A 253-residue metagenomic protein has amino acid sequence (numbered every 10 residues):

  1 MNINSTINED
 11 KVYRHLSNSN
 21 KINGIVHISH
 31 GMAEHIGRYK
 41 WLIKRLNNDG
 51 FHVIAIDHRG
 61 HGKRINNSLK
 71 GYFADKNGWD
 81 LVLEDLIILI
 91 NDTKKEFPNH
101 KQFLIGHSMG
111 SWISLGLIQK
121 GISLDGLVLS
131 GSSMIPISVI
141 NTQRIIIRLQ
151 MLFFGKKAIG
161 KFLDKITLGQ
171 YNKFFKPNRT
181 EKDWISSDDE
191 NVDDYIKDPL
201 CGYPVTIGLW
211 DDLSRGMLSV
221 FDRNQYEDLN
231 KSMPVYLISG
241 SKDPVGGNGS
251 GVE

Functional and structural regions predicted by a protein language model:
M1-K21: N-terminal cap/lid segment of alpha/beta-hydrolase-fold proteins
I22-G31: Short beta-strand element of the alpha/beta-hydrolase
H30-E34, S108, S241-K242: Active-site glycine-rich loops that stabilize anionic/oxyanionic intermediates across multiple enzyme folds
R38-L69: Conserved alpha/beta-hydrolase
A74-K94: Alpha/beta-hydrolase active-site loop
F97-S108: Alpha/beta-hydrolase fold nucleophile elbow
S114-L200: Alpha/beta-hydrolase-fold enzymes
L237-S239: Short beta-strand/loop motif that positions the catalytic acidic residue of the alpha/beta-hydrolase fold
